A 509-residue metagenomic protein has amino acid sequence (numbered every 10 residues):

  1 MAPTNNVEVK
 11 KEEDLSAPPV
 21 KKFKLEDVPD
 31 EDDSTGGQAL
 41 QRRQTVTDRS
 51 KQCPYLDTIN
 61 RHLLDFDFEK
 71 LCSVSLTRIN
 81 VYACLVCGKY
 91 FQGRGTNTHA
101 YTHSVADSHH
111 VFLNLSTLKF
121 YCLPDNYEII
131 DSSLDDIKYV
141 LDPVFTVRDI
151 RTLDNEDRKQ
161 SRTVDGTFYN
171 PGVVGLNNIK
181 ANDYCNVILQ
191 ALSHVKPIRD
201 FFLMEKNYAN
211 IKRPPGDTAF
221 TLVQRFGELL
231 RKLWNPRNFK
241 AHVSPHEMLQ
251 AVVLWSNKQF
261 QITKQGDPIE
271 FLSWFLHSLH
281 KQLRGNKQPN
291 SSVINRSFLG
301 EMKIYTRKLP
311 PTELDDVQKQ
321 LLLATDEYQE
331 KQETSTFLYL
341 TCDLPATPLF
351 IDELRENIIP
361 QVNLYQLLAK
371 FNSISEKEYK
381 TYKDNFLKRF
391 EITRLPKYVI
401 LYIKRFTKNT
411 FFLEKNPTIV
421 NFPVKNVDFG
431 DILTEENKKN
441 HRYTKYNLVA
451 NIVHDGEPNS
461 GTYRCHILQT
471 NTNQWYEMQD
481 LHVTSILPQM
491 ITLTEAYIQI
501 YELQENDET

Functional and structural regions predicted by a protein language model:
A2-T509: UBL (ubiquitin/ubiquitin-like) substrate-recognition surfaces within cysteine isopeptidase catalytic folds
